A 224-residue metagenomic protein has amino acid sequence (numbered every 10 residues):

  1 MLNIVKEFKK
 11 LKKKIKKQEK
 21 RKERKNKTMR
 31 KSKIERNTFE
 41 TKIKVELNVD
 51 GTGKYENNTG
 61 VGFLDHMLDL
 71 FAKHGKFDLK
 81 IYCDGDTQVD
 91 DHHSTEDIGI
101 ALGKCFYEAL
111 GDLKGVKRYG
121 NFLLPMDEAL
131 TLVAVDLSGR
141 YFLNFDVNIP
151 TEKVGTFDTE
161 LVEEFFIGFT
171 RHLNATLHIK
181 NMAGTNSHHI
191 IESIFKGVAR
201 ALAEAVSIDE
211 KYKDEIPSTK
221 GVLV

Functional and structural regions predicted by a protein language model:
I4-V5, I15: Short hydrophobic transmembrane-like helices used for membrane targeting/insertion
R21-R24: Basic polycationic patches enriched in arginine
T28-V224: Structural preference for solvent-exposed beta-strand-turn elements and adjacent flexible terminal/loop segments within
